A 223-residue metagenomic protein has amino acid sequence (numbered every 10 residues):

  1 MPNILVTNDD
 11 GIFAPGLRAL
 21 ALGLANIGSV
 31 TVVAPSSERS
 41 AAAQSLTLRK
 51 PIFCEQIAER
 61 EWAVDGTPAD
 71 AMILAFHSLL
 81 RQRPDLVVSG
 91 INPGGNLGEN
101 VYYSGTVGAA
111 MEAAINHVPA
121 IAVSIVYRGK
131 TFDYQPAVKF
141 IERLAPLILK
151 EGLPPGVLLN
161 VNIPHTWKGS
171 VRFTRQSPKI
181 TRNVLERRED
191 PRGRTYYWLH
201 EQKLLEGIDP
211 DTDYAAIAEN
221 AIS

Functional and structural regions predicted by a protein language model:
P2-I4, P15-S78, Q82-R83: A cross-family phosphate/adenosyl-ligand binding-site feature
T7, V33-P35, D65, S89-N92 (+2 more regions): Short beta-strand segments
D10: Active-site metal-binding loops of divalent metal-dependent hydrolases
A75-R81, G108-P119: Alpha-helix C-terminal capping segments
L86: Short, Asp-centered acidic motifs that coordinate Mg2+ and/or phosphate in catalytic or ligand-binding sites
G95-S104: Glycine/threonine-rich flexible loop motifs
A114-P136: Glycine-rich phosphate/pyrophosphate-binding loops and their adjacent beta-strand/loop elements at enzyme active sites
Y134-S223: Electrostatically charged, flexible surface regions
